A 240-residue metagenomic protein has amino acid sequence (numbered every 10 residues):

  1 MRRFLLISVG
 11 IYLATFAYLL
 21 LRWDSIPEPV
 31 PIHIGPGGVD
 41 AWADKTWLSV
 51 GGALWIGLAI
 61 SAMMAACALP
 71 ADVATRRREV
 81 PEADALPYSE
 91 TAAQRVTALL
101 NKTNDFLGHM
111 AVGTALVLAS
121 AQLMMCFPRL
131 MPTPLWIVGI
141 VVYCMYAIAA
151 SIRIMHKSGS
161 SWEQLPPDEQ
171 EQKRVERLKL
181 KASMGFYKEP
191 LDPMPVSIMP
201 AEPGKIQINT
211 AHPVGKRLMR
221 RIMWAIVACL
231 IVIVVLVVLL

Functional and structural regions predicted by a protein language model:
S8-I11, D44-A68, P132-I148: Alpha-helical transmembrane segments
V9-L19, A59-I60, M64, D105-Q122: Hydrophobic alpha-helical transmembrane segments of multi-pass integral membrane proteins
I11-A14, G215-V238: Final/C-terminal transmembrane alpha-helix of multipass membrane proteins
L20-G52, P195-M199, K205-I208: Active-site and channel-lining beta-strand-loop segments that bind or position nucleotide-derived/phosphorylated
W23, A62-L86, A149-Q164: Membrane-water interface of transmembrane alpha-helices
T75-T97, W162-L180: Juxtamembrane inter-helical linkers in multi-pass membrane proteins
H109-F127, P195-V214, I231: Alpha-helical transmembrane segments and their membrane-interface junctions in multi-pass membrane proteins
I154-P213: Membrane-proximal soluble regions of multi-pass membrane proteins
